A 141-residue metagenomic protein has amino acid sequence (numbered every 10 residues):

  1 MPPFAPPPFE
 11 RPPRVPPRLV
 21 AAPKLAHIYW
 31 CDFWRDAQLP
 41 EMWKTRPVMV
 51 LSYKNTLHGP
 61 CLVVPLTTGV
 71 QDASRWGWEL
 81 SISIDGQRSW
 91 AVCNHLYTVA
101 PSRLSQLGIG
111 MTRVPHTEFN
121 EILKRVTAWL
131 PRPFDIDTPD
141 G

Functional and structural regions predicted by a protein language model:
M1-P6, L80-G141: C-terminal terminal-subdomain/extension
P2-F4, P8-P12, W43: Generic N-terminal simple sequence motifs
P12-R18: Short alpha-helix capping/helix-loop boundary micro-motifs
A21-A22: Residue-level "contact hotspot" at macromolecular interaction interfaces
L25-A26: Loop/turn positions that initiate beta-strands
A37-T45, V50-I84: Compact nucleic-acid interaction/catalytic patches
